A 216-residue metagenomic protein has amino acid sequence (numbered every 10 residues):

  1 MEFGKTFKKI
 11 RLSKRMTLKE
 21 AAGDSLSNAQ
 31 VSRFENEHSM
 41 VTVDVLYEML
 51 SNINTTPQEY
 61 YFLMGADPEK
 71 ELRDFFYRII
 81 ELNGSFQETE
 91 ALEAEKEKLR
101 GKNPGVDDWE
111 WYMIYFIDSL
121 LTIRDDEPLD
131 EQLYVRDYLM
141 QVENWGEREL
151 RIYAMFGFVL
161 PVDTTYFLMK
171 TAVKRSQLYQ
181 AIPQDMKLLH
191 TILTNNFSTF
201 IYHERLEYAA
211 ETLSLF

Functional and structural regions predicted by a protein language model:
M1-S13: A short, Lys/Arg-rich alpha-helix, primarily the initiator
K9, K19-E20, E48: Alpha-helical residues within helix-turn-helix
L12, L26-S27, N36-H38, G65: Residue-level detection of the helix-turn-helix DNA-binding "recognition helix"
R15-R33: Short alpha-helical DNA-recognition segment
D44-E59: DNA major-groove recognition helix of helix-turn-helix/homeodomain DNA-binding modules
F62-E90: Short, charged recognition helix plus adjacent turn of helix-turn-helix-like nucleic-acid-binding domains
L99-Y208: Mid-protein regulatory/catalytic core that forms ligand/cofactor-binding pockets and protein-protein interaction
